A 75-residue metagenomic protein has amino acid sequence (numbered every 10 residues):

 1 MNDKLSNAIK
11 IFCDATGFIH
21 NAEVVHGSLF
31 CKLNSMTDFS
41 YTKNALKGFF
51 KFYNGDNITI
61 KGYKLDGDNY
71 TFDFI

Functional and structural regions predicted by a protein language model:
M1-S28: An N-terminal amphipathic alpha-helical segment
N21-T71: Acidic, low-complexity, intrinsically disordered interaction modules
